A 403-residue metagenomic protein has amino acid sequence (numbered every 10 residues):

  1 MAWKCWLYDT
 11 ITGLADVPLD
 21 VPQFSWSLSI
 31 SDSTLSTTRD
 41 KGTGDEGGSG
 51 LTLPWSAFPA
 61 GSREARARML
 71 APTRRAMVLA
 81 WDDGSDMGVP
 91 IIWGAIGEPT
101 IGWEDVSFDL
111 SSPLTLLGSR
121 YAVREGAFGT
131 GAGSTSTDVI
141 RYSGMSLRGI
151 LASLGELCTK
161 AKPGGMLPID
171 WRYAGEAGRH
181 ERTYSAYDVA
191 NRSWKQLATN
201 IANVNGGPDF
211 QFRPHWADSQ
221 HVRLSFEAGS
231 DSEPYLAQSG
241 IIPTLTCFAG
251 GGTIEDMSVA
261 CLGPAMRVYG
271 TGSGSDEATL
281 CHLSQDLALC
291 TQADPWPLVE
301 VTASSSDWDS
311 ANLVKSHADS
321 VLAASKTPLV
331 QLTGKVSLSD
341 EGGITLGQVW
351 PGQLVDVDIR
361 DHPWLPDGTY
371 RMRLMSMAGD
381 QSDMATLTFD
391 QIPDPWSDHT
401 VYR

Functional and structural regions predicted by a protein language model:
M1-L28: Polar/acidic, low-complexity leader/linker segments enriched in S/T/G and N/D
A2, E46-G50, G102-D109, S219-R223 (+1 more regions): A generic structural signal for beta-strand entry/edge sites
C5, T73-D83, Q353-D361: Short conserved beta-strand and strand-loop elements enriched in small hydrophobics with frequent Asp/Gly
T38-M69, C247-R403: An acidic/polar, Gly/Ser/Thr-rich interaction patch typically located in mid-to-C-terminal regions of proteins
E64-Y173: Surface-exposed cap/loop segments at beta↔alpha junctions
I101-L117, I169-P264: Short beta-strand-centered interaction patches in the first periplasmic/extracellular domains of large envelope
L151, K195-A198, R267-V268, K315: Extracytoplasmic/secreted envelope proteins and their assembly/folding machinery, especially bacterial periplasmic
